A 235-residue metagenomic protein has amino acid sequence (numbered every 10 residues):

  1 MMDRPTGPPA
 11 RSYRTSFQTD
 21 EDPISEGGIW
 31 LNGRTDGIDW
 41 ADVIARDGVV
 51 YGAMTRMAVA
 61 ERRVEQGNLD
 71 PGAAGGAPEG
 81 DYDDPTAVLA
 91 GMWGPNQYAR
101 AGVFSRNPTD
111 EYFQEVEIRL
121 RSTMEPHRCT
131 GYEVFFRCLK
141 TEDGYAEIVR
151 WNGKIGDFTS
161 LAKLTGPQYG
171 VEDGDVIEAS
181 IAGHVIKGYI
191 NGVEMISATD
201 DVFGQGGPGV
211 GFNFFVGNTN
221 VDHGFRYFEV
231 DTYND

Functional and structural regions predicted by a protein language model:
M2-R34: Extracellular carbohydrate-recognition regions
F17, A99-A101, Y169-G188: Short tryptophan-centered beta-strand motifs in secreted/extracellular beta-sheet-rich domains of glycan-recognition
T19-I24, H184, Y233-D235: Acidic glycine-/aspartate-rich tracts in secreted/extracellular proteins
P23-V64: Extracellular glycan-recognition surfaces and repeat-rich motifs
R56-V149: Secretory/extracellular carbohydrate-interaction modules and structurally similar beta-sandwich "look-alikes"
N152-E178: Short, aromatic/His-centered strand-loop micro-motif at the edge of beta-sheets
L164-T165, I190-G209: Short, solvent-exposed beta-strand-to-loop segments that form ligand-recognition rims of beta-rich domains
D200-D235: Ligand-recognition surfaces built from glycine- and aromatic
